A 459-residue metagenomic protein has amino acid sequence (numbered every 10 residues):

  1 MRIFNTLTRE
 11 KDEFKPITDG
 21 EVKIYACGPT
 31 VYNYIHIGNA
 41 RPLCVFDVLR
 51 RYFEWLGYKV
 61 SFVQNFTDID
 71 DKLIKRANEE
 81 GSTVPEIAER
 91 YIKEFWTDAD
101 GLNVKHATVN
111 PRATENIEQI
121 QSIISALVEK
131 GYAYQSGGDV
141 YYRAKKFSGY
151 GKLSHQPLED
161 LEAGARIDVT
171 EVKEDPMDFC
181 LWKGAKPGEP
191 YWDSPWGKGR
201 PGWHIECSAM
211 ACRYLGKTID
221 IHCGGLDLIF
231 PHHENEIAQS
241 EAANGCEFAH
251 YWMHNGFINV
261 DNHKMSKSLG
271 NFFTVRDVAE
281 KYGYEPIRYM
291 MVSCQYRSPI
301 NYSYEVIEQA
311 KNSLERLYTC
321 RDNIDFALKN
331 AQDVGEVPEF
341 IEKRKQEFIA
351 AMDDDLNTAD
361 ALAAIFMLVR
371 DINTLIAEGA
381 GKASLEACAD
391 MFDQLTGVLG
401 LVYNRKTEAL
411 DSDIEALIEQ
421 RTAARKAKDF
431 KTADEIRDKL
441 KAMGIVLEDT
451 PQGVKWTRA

Functional and structural regions predicted by a protein language model:
M1-Y32, D47, T97, E118-D325: Alpha-helical recognition segments enriched in aromatics with Gly/Pro capping that present substrate-recognition
T8-E13, I17-K105, Q452-W456: N-terminal, positively charged nucleic-acid-binding surface of large information/translation enzymes
Y58, Y132, I445: Short phosphate-binding/catalytic loops that engage adenosine nucleotides
F66-D70, I92-F95, K105-I120, G138-F147: Short, glycine/charge-rich beta-strand/loop segments that flank catalytic centers and engage negatively charged groups
N78-V84, T108-T114, G225: The substrate-binding groove and active-site-proximal loops of carbohydrate-active enzymes, especially glycoside
K264-M265, N271-A459: Structural preference for alpha-helix termini/caps and helix-kink/transition segments
